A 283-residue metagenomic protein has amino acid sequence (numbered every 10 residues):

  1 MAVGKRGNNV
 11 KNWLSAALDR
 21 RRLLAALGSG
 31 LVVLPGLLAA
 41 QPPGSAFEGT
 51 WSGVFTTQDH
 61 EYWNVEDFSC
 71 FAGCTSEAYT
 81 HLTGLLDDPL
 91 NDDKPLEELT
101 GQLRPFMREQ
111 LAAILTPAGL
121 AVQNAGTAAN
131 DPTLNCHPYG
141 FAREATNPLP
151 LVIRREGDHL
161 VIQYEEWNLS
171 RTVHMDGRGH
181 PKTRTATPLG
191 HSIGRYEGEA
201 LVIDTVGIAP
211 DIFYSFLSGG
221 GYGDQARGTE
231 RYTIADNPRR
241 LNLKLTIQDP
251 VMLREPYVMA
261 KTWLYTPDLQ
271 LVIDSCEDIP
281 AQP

Functional and structural regions predicted by a protein language model:
M1-L18, L27-L34: N-terminal secretory signal peptides
Q41-P283: PEST-like low-complexity, intrinsically disordered acidic/proline/serine-rich tracts that flank trafficking/processing
